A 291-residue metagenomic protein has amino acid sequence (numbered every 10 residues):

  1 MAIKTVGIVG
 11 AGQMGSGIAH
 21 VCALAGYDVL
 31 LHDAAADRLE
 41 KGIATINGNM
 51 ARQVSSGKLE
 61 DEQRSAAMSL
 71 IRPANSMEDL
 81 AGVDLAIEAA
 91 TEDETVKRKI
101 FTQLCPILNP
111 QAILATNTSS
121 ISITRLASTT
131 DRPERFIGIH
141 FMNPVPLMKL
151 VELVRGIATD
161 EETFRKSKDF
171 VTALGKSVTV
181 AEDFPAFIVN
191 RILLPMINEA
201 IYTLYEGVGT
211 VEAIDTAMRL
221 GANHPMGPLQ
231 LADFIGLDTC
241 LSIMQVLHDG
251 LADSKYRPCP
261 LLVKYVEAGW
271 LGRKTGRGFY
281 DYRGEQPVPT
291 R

Functional and structural regions predicted by a protein language model:
M1-R52, S56: NAD(P)+-binding Rossmann beta1-loop-alpha1 motif at the extreme N-terminus of oxidoreductases
V9, H32, A74, A89 (+3 more regions): Structural motif
L24, L31, S65-L85, K166 (+2 more regions): Amphipathic alpha-helical segments at domain termini/boundaries
Y27, E161-R165, T172-D183, Y202-E206 (+1 more regions): NAD(P)-dependent Rossmann-like dehydrogenase/reductase catalytic/cofactor-binding core
R38, R52-I113, I121: Rossmann-like NAD(P)-binding element
I113-E182, F187-R191: Rossmann-fold dinucleotide-binding core
